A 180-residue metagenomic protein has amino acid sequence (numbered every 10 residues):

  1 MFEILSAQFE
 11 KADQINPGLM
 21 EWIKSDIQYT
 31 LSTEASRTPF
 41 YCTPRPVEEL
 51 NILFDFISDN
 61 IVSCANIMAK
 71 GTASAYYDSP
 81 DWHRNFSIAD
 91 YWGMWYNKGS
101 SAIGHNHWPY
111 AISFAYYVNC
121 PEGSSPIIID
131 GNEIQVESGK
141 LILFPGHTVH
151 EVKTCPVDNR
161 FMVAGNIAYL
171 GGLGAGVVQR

Functional and structural regions predicted by a protein language model:
M1-H83, S101: Non-heme Fe(II)/2-oxoglutarate
F2, F9, Y169, L173-G176: A hydrophobic/aromatic-rich effector-binding and dimerization subdomain of bacterial HTH-type transcriptional regulators
A73-T154, N159-M162, N166-L173, R180: Catalytic core of non-heme Fe(II) oxygenases with the double-stranded beta-helix
